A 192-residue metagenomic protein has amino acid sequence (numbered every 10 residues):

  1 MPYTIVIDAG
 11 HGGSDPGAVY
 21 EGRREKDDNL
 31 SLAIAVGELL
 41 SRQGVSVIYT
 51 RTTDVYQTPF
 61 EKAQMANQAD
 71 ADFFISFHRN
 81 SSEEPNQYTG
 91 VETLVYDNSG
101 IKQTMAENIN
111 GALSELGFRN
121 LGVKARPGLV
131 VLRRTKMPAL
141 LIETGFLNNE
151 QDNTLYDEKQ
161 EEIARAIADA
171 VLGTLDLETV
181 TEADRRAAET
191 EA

Functional and structural regions predicted by a protein language model:
P2-T4, R23, D27-A192: Active-site-proximal helix/loop segments of hydrolytic enzymes
Y3-G22: Short glycine-rich His-centered loop
